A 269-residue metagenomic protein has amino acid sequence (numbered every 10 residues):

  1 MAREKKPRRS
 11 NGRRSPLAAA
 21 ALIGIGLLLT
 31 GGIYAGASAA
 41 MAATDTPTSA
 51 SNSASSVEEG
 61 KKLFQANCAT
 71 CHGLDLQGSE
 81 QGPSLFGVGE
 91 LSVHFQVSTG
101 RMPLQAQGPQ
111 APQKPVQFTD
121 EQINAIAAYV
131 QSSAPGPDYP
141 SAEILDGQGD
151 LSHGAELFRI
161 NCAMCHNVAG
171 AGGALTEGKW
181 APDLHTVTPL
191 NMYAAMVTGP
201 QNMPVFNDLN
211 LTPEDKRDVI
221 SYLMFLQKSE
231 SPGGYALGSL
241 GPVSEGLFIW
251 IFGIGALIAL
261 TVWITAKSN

Functional and structural regions predicted by a protein language model:
M1-K6, L22, G26, S49 (+2 more regions): N-terminal soluble segments of membrane proteins
M1-R14, S229, G233-L237: Terminal targeting segments of Actinobacterial cell-envelope proteins
N11-L22, T198: N-terminal Sec-pathway targeting helices
R14, P47, Q107-P112, S141-G147 (+1 more regions): Short linear capping/connector segments at secondary-structure termini
A19-A20, G26-A40, P115-S141, D208-N269: C-terminal capping alpha-helices of c-type cytochrome domains
A39-S55: Ser/Thr/Pro/Gly-rich low-complexity linker/stalk segments immediately outside membranes or between
S53-V57, K61-S84, F95, T99-Q105 (+6 more regions): Periplasmic/extracellular electron-transfer cofactor-ligation site, primarily the c-type cytochrome heme-c attachment
L85-A134, L175-S231: Extracytoplasmic electron-transfer domains, predominantly the class I c-type cytochrome c fold
